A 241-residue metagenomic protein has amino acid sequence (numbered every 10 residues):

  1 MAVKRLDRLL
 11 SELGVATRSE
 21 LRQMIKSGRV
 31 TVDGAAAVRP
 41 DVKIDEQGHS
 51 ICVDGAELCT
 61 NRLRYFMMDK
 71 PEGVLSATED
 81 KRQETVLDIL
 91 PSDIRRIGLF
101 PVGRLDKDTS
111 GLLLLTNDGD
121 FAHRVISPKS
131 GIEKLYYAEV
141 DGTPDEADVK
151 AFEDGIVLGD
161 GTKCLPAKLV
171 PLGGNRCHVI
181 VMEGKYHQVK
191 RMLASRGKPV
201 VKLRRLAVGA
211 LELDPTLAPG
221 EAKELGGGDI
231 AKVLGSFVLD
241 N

Functional and structural regions predicted by a protein language model:
M1-N241: Basic, flexible Lys/Arg- and Gly-enriched helix-loop patches that mediate nucleic-acid binding at interfaces with rRNA
